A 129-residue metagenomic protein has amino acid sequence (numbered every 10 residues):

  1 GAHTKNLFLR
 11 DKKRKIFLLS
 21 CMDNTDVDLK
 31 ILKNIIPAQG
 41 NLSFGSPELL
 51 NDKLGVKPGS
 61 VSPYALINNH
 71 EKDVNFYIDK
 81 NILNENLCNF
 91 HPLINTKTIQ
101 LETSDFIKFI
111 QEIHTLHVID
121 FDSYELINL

Functional and structural regions predicted by a protein language model:
G1-L129: Extended, low-hydrophobicity, polar/charged segments
